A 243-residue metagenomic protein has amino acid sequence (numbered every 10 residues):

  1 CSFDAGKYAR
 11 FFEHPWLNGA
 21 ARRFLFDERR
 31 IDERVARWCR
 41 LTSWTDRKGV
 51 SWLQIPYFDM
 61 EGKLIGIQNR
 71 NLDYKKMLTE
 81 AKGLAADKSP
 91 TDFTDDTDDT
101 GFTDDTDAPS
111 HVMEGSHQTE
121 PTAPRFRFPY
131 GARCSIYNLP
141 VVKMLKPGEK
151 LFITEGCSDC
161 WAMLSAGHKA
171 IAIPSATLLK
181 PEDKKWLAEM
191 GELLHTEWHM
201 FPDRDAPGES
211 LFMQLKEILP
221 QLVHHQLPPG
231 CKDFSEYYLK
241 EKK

Functional and structural regions predicted by a protein language model:
C1-I65, A85-D87, V142-P147: TOPRIM metal-binding catalytic domain and adjacent DNA-binding surface shared by DnaG-type primases
I31, H168, P220: Short phosphate-binding/catalytic loops that engage adenosine nucleotides
D46-L193: Phosphate-handling DNA/RNA-contact segment within nucleic-acid enzymes
I153, L193-P207: Acidic beta-strand-to-loop metal/phosphate-binding motif
S158, A176-K180, P202-F212: Acidic, metal-coordinating catalytic cores used for nucleic-acid/nucleotide bond scission and strand-transfer chemistry
L179-A188, S210, K232-Y238: Short, charged, surface-exposed secondary-structure boundary motifs
L187, E209-P220: Short, aromatic/basic amphipathic alpha-helical patches
V223-D233: A generic structural motif
